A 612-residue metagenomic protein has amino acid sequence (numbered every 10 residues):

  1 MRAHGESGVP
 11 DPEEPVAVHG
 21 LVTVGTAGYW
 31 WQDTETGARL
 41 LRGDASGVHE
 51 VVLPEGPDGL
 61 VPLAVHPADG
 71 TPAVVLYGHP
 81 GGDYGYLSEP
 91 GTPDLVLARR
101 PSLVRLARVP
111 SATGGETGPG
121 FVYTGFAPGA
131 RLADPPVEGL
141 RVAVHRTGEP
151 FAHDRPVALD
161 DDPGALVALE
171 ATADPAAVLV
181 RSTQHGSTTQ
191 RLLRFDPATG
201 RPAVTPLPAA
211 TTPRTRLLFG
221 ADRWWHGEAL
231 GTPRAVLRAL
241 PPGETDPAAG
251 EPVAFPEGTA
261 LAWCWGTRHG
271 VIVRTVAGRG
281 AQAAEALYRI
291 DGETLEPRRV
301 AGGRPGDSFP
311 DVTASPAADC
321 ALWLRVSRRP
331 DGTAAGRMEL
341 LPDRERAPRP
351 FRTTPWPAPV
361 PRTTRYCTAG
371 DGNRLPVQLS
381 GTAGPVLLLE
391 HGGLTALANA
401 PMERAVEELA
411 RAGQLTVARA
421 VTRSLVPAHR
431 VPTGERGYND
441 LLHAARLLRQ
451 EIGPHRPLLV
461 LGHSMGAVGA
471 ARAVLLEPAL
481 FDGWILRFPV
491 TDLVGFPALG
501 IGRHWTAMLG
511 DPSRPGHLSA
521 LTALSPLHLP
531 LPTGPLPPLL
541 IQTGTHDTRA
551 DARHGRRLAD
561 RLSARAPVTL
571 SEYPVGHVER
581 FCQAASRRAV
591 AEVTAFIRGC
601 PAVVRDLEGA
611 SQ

Functional and structural regions predicted by a protein language model:
R2-V65, L166-P175, L179-R194, P202-R216 (+7 more regions): Non-catalytic accessory segments flanking enzyme active sites
A27-Q32, G70-G78, P119-T124, A176-S182 (+3 more regions): Short beta-strand elements that form the blades of beta-propeller/WD-repeat-like and other beta-sheet-rich scaffold
D33-R39, P57-D58, L76-Y84, L97-S102 (+6 more regions): A flexible loop/linker signature enriched in serine peptidases of the S9 family
P57-T113, G118: A conserved hydrophobic secondary-structure block that centers on an alpha-helix together with its immediately flanking
Y86-P90, E138-E149, R191-P197, R238-P242 (+2 more regions): Beta-propeller blade signature
G91-R99, E149-D161, A198-L207, T245-V253 (+1 more regions): Blade-edge beta-strand/turn elements of extracellular beta-propeller and related beta-sheet repeat scaffolds
R352-P457, S464, F496-A498: Cap/lid segment of the alpha/beta-hydrolase catalytic domain
V421-Q612: Active-site-proximal cap/loop segments of hydrolase catalytic domains
